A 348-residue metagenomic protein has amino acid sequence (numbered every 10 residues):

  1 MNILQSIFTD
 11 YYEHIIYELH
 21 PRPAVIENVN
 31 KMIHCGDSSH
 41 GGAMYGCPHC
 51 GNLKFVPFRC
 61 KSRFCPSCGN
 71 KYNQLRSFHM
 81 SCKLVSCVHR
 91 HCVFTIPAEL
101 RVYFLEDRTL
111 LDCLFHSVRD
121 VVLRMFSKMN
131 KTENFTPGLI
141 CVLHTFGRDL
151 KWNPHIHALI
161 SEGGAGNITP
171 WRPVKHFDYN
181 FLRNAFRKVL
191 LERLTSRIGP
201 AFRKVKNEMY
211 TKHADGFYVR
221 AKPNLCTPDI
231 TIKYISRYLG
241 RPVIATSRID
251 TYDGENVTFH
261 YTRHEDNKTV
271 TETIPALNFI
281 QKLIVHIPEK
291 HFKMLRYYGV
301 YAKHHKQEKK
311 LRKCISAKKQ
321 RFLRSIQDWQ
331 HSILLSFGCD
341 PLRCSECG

Functional and structural regions predicted by a protein language model:
M1-G348: Beta->alpha loop/short-helix hinge microenvironment recognizer with preference for catalytic Tyr/His contexts
